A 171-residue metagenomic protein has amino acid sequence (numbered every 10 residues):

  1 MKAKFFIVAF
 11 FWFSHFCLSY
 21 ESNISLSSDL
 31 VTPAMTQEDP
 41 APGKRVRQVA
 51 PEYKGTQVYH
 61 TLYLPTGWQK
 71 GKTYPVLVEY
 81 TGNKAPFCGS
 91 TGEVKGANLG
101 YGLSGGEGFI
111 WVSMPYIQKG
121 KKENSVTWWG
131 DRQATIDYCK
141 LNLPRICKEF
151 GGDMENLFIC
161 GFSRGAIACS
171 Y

Functional and structural regions predicted by a protein language model:
K4-F13: Sec-dependent N-terminal signal peptides
C17-P75, F109, C160-R164: A domain-start/cap signature at the N-terminus of enzymes
T61-L64, V94-L99, C139-C147: Short, well-ordered amphipathic alpha-helices
G67-K72, N124-S163: Gly/Ser-rich "nucleophile elbow"/oxyanion-hole loop immediately N-terminal to the catalytic nucleophile in hydrolases
V78-G82: The conserved beta1-alpha1 loop
N83-Y138: Active-site machinery of serine-nucleophile hydrolases
A168-Y171: Hydrolases whose catalytic domains are alpha/beta-hydrolase-1, hotdog thioesterase, or metallo-beta-lactamase-like
